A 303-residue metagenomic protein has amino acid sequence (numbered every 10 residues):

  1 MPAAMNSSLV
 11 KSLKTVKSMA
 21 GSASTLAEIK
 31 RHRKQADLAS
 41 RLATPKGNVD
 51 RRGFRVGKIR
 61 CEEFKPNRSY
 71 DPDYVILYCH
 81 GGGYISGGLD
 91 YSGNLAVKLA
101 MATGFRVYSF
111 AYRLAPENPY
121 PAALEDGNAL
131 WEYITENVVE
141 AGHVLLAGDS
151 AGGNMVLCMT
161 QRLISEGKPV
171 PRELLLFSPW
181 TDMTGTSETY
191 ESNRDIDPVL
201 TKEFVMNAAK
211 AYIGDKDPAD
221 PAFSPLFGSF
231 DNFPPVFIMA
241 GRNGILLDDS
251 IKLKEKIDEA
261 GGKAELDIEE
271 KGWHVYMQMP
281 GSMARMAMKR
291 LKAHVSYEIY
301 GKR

Functional and structural regions predicted by a protein language model:
M1-S69, S282, I299-R303: A glycine/proline-hinged amphipathic helix-loop "lid/cap" segment that gates access to hydrophobic ligand pockets
M19, D50-R303: Alpha/beta-hydrolase superfamily serine-hydrolase fold, recognizing
